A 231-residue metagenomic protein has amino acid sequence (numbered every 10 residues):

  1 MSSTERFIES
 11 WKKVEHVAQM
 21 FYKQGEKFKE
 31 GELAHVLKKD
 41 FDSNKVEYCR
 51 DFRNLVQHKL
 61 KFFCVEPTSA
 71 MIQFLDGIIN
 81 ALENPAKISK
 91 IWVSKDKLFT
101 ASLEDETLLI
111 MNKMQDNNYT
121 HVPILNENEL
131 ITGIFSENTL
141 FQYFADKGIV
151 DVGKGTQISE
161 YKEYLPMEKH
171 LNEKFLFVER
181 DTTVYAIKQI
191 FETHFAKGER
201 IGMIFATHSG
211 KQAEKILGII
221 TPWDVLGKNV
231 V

Functional and structural regions predicted by a protein language model:
M1-W11, K39-V46: Amphipathic, non-membrane alpha-helical segments in soluble helical-bundle scaffolds
S3-E26: Hydrophobic alpha-helical packing segments in soluble, helical-rich domains
Q19-F41: Short, charged amphipathic alpha-helical segments flanked by flexible coils
A34-K87: Charge-enriched, short contiguous segments at helix-coil
D51-A70, N118-G155: Acidic (E/D-rich), amphipathic helical modules within compact regulatory domains
G77-K97, S136-I201, P222-V231: Tandem CBS (Bateman) regulatory domains
K95-N117: Eukaryote-skewed repeat-based solenoidal scaffolds used as protein-protein interaction platforms, primarily
M114, V122-L140, F191, G198-D224: A glycine-centered beta-loop-beta connector
